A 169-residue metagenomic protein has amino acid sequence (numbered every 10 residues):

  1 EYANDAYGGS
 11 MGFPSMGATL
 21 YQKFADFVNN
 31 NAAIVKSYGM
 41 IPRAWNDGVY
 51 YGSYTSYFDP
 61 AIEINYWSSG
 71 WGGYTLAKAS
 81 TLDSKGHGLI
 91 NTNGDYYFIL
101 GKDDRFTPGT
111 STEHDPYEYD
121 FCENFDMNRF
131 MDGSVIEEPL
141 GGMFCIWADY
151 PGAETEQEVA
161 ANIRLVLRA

Functional and structural regions predicted by a protein language model:
E1-E63, S68-Y74, A79-G86: Active-site neighborhood of glycoside hydrolase catalytic domains
D47, Y54-I62, Y66-A169: Flexible, acidic glycine-rich loops studded with aromatic residues
